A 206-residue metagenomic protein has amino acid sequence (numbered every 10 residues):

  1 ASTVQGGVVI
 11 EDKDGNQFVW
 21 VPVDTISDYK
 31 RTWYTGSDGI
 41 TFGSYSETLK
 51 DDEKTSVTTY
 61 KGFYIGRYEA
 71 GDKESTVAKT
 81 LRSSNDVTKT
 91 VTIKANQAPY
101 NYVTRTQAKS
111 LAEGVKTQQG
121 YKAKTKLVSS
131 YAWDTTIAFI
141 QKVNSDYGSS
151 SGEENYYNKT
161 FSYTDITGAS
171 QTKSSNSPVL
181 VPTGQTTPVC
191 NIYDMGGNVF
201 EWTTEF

Functional and structural regions predicted by a protein language model:
A1-Y29, K122-T125: GGW-centered surface loops in extracellular recognition modules
K13-N16, S37-M195: Short aromatic-cysteine micro-motif
V21-D24, Y29, G66-Y68, K73 (+1 more regions): Structured loops at beta-to-helix junctions and adjacent beta-edge loops in soluble globular domains
V199-F206: Surface-exposed recognition segments
